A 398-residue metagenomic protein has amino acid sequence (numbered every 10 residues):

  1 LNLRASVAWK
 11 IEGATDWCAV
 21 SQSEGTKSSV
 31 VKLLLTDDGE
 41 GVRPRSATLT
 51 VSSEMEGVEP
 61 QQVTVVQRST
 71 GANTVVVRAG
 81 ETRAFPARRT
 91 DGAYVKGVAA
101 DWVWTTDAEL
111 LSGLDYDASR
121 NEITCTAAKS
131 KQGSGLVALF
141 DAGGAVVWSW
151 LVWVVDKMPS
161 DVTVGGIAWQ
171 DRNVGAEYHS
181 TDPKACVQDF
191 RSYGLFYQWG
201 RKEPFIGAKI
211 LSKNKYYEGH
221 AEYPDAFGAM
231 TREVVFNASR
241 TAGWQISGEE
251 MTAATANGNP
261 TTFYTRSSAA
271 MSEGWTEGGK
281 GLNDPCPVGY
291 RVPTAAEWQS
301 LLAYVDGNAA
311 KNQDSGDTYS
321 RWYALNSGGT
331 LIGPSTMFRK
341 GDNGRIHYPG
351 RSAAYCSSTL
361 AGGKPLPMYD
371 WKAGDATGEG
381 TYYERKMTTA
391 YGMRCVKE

Functional and structural regions predicted by a protein language model:
A5-K32, T70-T124: Surface-exposed binding patches on compact interaction domains or structured appendages
T36-V42, A128-S130: Short, surface-exposed loop/turn segments at beta-strand-coil junctions that are enriched for proline with nearby
G41, S53-Q62, G143-W148: Short, exposed coil/turn segments at beta-strand boundaries within extracellular/luminal domains
R43-M55, K131-A142: A short beta-strand micro-motif common to beta-rich folds, especially ectodomain repeats
M55-N73, K157-S160: Low-complexity, Pro/Thr/Ser/Gly/Ala-rich linker/spacer regions in secreted, extracellular modular proteins
G71-K96, L139, G144-Y193: GGW-centered surface loops in extracellular recognition modules
P159-S268, A296: A short glycine-rich, aromatic-capped structural motif
V174-A176, A256-E398: C-terminal, surface-exposed recognition/capping segments
